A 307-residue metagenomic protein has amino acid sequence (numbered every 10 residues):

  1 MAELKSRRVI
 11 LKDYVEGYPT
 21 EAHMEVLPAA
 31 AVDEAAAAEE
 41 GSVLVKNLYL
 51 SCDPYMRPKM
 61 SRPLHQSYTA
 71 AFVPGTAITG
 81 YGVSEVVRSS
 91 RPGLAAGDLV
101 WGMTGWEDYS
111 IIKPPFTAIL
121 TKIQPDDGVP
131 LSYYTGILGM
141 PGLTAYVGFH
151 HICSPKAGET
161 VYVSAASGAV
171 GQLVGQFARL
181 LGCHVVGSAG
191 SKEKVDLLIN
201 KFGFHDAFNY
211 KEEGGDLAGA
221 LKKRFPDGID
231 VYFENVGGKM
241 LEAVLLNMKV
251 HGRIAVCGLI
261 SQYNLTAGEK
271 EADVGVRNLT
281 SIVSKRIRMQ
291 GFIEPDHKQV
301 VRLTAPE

Functional and structural regions predicted by a protein language model:
M1-D33: Eukaryotic N-terminal low-complexity, Ser/Thr- and Lys/Arg-rich leader segments that predominantly function as
R7, H184-V185, R253: Residues at the starts of beta-strands that form the adenosine-phosphate
D33-C52, M60-W106: Glycine-rich beta-strand-centered segment in the early N-terminal region that forms part of a ligand/cofactor-binding
A71-E85, L94-A165: NAD(P)H dinucleotide-binding glycine-rich loop of Rossmann-like/cofactor-binding domains, especially the beta1-alpha1
G142-L143, A165-G175, G237: Glycine-rich NAD(P) Rossmann-fold beta1-alpha1 loop
P155, F225, M248-K249: A generic alpha-to-beta junction signature in SAM-dependent methyltransferases
R179-A243, P295: Adenosine-nucleotide cofactor-binding segment
K239-E307: Glycine-rich phosphate-binding loop and adjacent beta-alpha segment of Rossmann(oid) nucleotide-cofactor-binding
